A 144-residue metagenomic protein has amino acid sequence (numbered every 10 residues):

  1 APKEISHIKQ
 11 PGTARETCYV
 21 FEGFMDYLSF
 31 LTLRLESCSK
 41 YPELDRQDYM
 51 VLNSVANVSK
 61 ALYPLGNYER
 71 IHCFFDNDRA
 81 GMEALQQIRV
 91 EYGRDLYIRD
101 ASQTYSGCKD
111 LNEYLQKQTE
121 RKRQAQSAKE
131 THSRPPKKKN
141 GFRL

Functional and structural regions predicted by a protein language model:
A1-E16: Glycine-/acidic-rich phosphate or pyrophosphate-binding loops and their flanking alpha/beta elements
A14-E22, C73: Conserved Lys-Pro-Asp/Glu-containing loop-to-beta segment of HAD-superfamily phosphomonoesterases, centered on
E22-M25, N77: Helix N-cap/beta->alpha junction signal
M25-T32: Short amphipathic alpha-helical face segments that pack within enzyme cores and frequently flank/anchor catalytic
T32-L144: TOPRIM fold recognition
